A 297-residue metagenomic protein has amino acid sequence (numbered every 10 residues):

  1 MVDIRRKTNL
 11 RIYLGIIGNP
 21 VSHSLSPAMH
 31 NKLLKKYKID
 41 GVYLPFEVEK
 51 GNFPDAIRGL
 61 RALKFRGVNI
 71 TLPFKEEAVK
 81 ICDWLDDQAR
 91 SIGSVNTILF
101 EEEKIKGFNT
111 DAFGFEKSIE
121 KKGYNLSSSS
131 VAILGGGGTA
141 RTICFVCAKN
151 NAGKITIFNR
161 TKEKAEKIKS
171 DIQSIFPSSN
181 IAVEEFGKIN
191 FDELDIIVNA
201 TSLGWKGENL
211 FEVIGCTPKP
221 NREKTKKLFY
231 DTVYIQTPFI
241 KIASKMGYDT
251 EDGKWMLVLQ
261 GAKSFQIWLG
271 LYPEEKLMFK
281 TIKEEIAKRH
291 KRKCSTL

Functional and structural regions predicted by a protein language model:
V2, K7-K122, Q236, I242: Phosphate/diphosphate ligand-binding glycine-rich loop within oxidoreductases
R5-T8, L126-S127, K149-N151, V213-K226: Short, conserved loop/helix-junction motifs that constitute active-site signature segments in enzyme catalytic cores
G18, G107-N109, I119, G123-Y124 (+3 more regions): Glycine-rich adenosine-cofactor-binding loop
P73, N199-L203, V233-Y234: Short glycine-/small-residue-rich Rossmann-like dinucleotide-binding loops
T161, I189-E212: Rossmann-like NAD(P)-binding element
F176-L194: Short acidic low-complexity segments
W205-F229, T237, K241: Rossmann-fold NAD(P) dinucleotide-binding segment
T225-E275: Rossmann-fold NAD(P)-binding glycine/threonine-rich loop
